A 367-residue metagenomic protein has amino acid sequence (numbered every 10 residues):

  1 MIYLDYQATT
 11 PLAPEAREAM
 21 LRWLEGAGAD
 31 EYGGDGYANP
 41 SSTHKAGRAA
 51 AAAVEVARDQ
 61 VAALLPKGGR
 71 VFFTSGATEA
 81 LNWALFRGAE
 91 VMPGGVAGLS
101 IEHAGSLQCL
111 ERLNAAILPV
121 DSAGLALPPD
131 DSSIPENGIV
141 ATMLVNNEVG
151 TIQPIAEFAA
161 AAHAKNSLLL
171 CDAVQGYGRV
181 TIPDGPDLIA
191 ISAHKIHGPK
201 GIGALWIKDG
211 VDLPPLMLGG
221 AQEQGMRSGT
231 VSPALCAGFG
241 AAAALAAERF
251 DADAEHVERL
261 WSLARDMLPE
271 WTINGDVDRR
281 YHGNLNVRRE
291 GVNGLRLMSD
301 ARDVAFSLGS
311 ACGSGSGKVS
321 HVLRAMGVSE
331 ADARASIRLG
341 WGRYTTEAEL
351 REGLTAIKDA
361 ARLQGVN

Functional and structural regions predicted by a protein language model:
M1-N367: Pyridoxal 5′-phosphate
